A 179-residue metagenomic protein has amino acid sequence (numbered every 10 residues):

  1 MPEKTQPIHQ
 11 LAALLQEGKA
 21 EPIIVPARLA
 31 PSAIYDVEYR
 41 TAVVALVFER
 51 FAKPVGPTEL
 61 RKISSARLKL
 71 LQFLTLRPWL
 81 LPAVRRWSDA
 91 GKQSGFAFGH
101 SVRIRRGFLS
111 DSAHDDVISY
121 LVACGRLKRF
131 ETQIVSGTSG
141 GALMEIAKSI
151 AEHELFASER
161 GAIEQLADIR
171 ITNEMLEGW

Functional and structural regions predicted by a protein language model:
M1-A52: Eukaryotic partner-binding/assembly regions in large regulatory complexes
Y39-K53, L70-L76, Y120-A123: Short, hydrophobic/amphipathic alpha-helical patches that form generic packing surfaces within helical domains
G56-R61: Short, surface-exposed loop/turn segments at secondary-structure junctions
K62-S101: A glycine-rich, hydrophobic loop/mini-helix early in the fold
F108, R126: Winged helix-turn-helix DNA-binding recognition segment
A113-G125: Basic amphipathic alpha-helical segments that dock to polyanions
K128-E164: Accessory beta->alpha helical hairpin/"wing" motif in late/C-terminal subdomains of nucleic-acid enzymes
A157-W179: Leucine-rich, amphipathic alpha-helical/linker segments
